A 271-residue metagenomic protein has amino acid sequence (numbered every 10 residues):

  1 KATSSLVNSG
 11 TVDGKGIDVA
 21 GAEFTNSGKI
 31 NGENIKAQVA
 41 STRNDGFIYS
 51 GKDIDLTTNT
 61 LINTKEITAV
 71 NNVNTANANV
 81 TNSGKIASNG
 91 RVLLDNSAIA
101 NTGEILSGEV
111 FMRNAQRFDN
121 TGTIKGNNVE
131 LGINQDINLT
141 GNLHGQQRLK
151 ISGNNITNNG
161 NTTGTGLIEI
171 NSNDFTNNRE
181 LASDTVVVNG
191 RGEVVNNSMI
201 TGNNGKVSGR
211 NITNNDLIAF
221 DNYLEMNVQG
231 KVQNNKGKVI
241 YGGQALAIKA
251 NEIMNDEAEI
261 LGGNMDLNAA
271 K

Functional and structural regions predicted by a protein language model:
K1-S4, G14-G21, E33-A40, G51-T58 (+11 more regions): Surface-exposed loop/turn motifs in large extracellular/passenger domains
L6-D13, F24-N31, R43-Y49, I62-T68 (+10 more regions): Short, T/G/N/S-enriched strand-turn elements that build extracellular solenoid repeat scaffolds
